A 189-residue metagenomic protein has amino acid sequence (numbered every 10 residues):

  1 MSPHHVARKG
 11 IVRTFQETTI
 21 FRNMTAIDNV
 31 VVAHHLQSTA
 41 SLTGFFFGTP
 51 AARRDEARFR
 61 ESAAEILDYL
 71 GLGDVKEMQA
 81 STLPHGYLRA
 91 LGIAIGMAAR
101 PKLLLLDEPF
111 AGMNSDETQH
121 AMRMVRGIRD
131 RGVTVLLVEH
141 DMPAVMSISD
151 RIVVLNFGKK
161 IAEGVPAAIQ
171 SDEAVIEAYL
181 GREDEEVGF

Functional and structural regions predicted by a protein language model:
M1-F189: Glycine-rich phosphate-binding loops of nucleotide-dependent enzymes
